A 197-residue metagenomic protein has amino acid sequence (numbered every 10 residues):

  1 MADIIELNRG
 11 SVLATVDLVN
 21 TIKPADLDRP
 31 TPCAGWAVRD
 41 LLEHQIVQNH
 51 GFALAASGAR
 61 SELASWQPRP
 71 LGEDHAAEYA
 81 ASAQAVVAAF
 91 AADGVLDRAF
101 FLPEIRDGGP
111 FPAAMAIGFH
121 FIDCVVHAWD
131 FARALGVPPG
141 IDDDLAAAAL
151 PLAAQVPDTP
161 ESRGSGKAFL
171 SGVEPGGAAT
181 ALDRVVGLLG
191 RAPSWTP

Functional and structural regions predicted by a protein language model:
A2-L7, S11-A14, T21-A34, L54-A77 (+2 more regions): Structured surface interface patches that mediate subunit assembly and partner/cofactor docking
L41: Extended, alpha-helix-rich binding/interface surfaces that flank or overlap catalytic cores and mediate recognition
V47-Q48: Short glycine-enriched loops at secondary-structure junctions
